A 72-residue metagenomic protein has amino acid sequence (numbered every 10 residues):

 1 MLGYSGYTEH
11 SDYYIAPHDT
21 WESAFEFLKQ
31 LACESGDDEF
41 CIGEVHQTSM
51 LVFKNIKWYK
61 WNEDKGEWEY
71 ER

Functional and structural regions predicted by a protein language model:
M1-Y13: Short aromatic-glycine-(Arg/Gly/Cys) micro-motifs in beta-strand/loop hairpins
T8-E9, D19-C41: A short, charged, amphipathic alpha-helix used as a generic interaction element across diverse proteins
Q30-R72: Short, mixed-charge low-complexity intrinsically disordered segments
